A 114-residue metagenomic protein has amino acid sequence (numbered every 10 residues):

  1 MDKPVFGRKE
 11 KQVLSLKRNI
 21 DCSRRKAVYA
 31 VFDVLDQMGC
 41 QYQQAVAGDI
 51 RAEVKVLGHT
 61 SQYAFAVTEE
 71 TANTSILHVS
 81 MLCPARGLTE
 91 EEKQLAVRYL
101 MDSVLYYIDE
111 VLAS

Functional and structural regions predicted by a protein language model:
M1-S114: Ser/Thr-rich, low-complexity intrinsically disordered terminal regions
